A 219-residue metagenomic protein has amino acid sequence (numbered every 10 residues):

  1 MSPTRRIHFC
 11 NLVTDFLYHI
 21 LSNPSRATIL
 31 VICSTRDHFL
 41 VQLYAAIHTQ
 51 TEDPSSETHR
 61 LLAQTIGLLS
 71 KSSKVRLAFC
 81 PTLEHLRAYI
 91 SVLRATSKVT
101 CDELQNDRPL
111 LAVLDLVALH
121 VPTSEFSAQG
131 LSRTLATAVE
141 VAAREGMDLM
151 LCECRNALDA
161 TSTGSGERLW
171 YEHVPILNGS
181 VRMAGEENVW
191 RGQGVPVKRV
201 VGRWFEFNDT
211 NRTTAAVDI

Functional and structural regions predicted by a protein language model:
M1-I219: N-terminal regions of ATP-driven nucleic-acid and macromolecular assemblies, encompassing P-loop NTP-binding domains
